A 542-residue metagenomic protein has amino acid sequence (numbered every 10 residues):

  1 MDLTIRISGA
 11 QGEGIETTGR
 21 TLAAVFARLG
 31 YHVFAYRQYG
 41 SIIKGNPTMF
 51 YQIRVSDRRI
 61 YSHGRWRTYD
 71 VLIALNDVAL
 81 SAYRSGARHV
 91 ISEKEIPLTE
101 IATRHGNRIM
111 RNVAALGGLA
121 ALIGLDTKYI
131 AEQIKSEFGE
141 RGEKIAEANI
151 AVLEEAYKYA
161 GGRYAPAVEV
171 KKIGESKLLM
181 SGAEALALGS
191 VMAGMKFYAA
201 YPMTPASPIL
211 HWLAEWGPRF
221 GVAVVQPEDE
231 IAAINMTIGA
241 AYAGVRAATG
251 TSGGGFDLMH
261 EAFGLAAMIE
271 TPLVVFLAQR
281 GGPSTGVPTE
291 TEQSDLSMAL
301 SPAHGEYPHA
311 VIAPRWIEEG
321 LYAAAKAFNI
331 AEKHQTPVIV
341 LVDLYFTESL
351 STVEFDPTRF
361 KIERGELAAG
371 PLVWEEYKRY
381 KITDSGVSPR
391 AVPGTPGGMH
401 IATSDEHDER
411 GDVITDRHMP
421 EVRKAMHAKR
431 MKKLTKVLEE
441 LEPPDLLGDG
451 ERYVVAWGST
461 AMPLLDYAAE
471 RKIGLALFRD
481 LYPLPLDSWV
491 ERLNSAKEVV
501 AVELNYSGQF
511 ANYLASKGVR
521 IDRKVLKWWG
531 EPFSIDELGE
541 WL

Functional and structural regions predicted by a protein language model:
M1-A10, R20, G30, S136-S301 (+4 more regions): Thiamine diphosphate
L3-T68, A193-E228, T251, V455-Y482 (+1 more regions): Anionic-ligand anchoring segments at beta-strand to alpha-helix junctions in alpha/beta enzyme folds, i.e., glycine
L72-A74, E290-P337, E363-G370, S534: Conserved thiamine diphosphate
R84-E95: ADP-ribose/adenylate-binding Rossmann-like module
K94-G139, N505, Q509, W529 (+1 more regions): Short alpha-helices
M110-L116, T127, E132-V168, E376-D384 (+1 more regions): Cofactor-/ligand-binding subdomain signature composed of acidic, glycine-rich, tryptophan-containing flexible loops
L179-A183, V191-A193, F328, E332-L542: Flexible, low-complexity linker and terminal segments
